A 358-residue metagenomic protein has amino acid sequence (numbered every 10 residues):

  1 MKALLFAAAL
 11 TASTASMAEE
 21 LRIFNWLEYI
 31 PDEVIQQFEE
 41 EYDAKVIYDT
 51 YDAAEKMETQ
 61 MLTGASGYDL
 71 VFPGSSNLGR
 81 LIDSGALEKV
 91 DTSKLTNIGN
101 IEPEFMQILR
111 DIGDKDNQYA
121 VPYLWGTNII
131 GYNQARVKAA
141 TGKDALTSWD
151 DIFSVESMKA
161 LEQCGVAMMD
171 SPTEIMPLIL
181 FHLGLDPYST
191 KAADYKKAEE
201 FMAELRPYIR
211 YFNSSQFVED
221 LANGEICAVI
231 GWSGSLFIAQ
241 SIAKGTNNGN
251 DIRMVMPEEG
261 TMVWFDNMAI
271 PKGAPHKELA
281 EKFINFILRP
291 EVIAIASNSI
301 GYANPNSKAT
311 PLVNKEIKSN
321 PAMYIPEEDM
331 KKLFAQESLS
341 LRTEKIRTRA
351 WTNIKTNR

Functional and structural regions predicted by a protein language model:
S13-S16: N-terminal signal peptide c-region/cleavage motif recognized by signal peptidases
E19-L81: Early extracytoplasmic/lumenal segment of secretory-pathway proteins
N77-R80, A228-G249: A ligand-binding cleft/hinge motif common to bilobed small-molecule-binding domains
L78, I82-Y208, D220-A222: Extracytoplasmic ligand-binding site segments that recognize negatively charged/polar headgroups
G131-R136, F181-G184, W264-H276, I295: A bilobed periplasmic-binding-protein/Venus flytrap-type ligand-binding module shared by bacterial periplasmic
Y195-E204, R210, N248-A269: Periplasmic-binding protein-like
E219, E327-R358: Conserved C-terminal helix/tail region of periplasmic/extracytoplasmic solute-binding proteins
P271-K332: Mature extracytoplasmic/periplasmic domains
